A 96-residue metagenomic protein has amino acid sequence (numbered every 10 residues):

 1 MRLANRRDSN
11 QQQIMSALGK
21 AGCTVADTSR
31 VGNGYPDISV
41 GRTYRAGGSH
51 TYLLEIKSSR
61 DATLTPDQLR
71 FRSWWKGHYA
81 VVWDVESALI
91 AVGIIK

Functional and structural regions predicted by a protein language model:
M1-K96: Catalytic phosphate/metal-binding cores of nucleic-acid and nucleotide-processing enzymes, i.e., regions that mediate
